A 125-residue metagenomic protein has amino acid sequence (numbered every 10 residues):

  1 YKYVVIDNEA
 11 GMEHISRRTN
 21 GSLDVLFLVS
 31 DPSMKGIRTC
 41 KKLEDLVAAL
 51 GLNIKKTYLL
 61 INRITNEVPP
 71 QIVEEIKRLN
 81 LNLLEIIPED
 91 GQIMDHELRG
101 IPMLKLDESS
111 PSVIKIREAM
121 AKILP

Functional and structural regions predicted by a protein language model:
Y3-I86, D95: Conserved catalytic-core segment of NTP-binding enzymes
L52, D107-E108, E118-M120: Short, intrinsically disordered/low-complexity patches at protein termini and at juxtamembrane boundaries
P69-P70, P102, P125: Proline-rich intrinsically disordered, low-complexity coils
E89: Active-site donor-binding loop signature of nucleotide-sugar glycosyltransferases
H96, L106, P125: Residues that scaffold the ATP/ADP-binding catalytic core of kinase and kinase-like folds
R99-I114: C-terminal boundary of histidine-terminating zinc-finger modules
K115-P125: C-terminal alpha-helix
